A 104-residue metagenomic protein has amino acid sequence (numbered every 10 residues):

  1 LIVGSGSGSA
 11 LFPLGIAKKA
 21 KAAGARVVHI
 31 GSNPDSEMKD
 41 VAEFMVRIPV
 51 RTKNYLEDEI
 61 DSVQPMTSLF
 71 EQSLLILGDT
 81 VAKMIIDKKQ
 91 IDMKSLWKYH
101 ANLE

Functional and structural regions predicted by a protein language model:
L1-K83: Glycine-rich phosphate-binding loops that contact phosphosugars or nucleotide phosphates
T80, I86-E104: A short, charged, Gly/Pro-tolerant segment at domain boundaries
